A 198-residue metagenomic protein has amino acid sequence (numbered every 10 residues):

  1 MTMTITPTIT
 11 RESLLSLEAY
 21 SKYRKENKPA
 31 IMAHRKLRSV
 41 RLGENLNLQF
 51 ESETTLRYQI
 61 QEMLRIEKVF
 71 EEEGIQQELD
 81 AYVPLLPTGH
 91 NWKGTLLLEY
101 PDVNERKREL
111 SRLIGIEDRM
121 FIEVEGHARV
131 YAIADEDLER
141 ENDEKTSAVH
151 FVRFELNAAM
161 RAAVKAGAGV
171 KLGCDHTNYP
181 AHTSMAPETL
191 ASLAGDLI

Functional and structural regions predicted by a protein language model:
T2-N91, E99-I198: Long, contiguous binding/interaction regions
